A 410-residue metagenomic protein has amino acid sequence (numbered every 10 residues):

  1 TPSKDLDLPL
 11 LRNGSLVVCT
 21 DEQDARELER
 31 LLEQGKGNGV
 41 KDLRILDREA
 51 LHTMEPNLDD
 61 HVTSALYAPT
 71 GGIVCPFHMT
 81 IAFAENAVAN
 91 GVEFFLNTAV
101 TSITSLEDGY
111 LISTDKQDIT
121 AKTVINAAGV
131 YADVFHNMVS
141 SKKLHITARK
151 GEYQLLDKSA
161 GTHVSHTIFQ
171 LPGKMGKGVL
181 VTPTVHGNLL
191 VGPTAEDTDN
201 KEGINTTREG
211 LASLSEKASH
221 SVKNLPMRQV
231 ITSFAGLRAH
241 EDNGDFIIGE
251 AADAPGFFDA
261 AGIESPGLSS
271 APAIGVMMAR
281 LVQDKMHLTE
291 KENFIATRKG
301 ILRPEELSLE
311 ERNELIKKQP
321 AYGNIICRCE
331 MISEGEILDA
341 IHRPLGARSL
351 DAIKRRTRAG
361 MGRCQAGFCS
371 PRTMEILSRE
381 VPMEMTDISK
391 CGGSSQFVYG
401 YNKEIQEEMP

Functional and structural regions predicted by a protein language model:
T1-M54, G178-V179: Dinucleotide-binding Rossmann-like beta1-alpha1 core, especially the glycine-rich loop that anchors the ADP
R12, L46-R48, L96-T98, T114 (+1 more regions): Short loop/edge segments at beta-strand edges and connector loops that shape dinucleotide/nucleotide cofactor-binding
V18-E27, Y67-V88, F95, I204-E209 (+2 more regions): Short beta-strand to alpha-helix junction loop
L66-T123, Y131: Helical element adjacent to the flavin cofactor pocket in flavoenzyme catalytic cores
I103-G192, E196-T207, E216, V222-L225 (+1 more regions): Flavin-dependent oxidoreductases
G176, V185-H186, D197-I325, I332-L345 (+2 more regions): C-terminal catalytic lobe of FAD-dependent flavoproteins
E202, S333-P344, G367-M385: Iron-sulfur (Fe-S) cluster-binding segments and ferredoxin-like electron-carrier domains, especially [2Fe-2S]
K354-S370, D387-M409: Short Fe-S-cluster ligation motifs
